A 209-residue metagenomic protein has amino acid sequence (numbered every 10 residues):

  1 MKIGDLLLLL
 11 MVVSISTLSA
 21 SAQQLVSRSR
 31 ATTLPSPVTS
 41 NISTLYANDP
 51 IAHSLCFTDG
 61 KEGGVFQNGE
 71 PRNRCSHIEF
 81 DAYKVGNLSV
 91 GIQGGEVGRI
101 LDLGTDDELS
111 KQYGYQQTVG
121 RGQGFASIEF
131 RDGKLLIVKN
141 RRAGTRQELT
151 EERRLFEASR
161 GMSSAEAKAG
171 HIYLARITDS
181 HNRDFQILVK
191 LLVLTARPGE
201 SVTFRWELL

Functional and structural regions predicted by a protein language model:
M1-L8: Bacterial N-terminal signal peptides that target proteins for export
L8-T17: Bacterial N-terminal signal peptides
L18-A22: Sec/Tat signal peptide C-region and signal peptidase I cleavage site
Q23-L209: Surface-exposed, beta-sheet-biased, low-hydrophobicity segments with strongly acidic/polar composition
